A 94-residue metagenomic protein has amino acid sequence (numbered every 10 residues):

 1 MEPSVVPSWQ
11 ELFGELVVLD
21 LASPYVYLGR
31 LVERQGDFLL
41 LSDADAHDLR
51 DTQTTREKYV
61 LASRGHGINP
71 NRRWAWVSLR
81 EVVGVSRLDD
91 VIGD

Functional and structural regions predicted by a protein language model:
M1-D94: Conserved RNA-binding domains used in RNP assembly and mRNA/RNA metabolism
